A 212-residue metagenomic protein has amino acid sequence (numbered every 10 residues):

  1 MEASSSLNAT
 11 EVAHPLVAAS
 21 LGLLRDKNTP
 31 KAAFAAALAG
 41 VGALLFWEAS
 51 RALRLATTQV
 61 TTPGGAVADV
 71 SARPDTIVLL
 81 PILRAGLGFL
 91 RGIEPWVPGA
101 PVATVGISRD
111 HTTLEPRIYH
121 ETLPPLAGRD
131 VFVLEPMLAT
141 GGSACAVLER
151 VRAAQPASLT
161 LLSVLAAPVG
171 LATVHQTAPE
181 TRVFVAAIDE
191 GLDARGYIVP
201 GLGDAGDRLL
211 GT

Functional and structural regions predicted by a protein language model:
M1-T212: PRPP-associated nucleotide enzymes
